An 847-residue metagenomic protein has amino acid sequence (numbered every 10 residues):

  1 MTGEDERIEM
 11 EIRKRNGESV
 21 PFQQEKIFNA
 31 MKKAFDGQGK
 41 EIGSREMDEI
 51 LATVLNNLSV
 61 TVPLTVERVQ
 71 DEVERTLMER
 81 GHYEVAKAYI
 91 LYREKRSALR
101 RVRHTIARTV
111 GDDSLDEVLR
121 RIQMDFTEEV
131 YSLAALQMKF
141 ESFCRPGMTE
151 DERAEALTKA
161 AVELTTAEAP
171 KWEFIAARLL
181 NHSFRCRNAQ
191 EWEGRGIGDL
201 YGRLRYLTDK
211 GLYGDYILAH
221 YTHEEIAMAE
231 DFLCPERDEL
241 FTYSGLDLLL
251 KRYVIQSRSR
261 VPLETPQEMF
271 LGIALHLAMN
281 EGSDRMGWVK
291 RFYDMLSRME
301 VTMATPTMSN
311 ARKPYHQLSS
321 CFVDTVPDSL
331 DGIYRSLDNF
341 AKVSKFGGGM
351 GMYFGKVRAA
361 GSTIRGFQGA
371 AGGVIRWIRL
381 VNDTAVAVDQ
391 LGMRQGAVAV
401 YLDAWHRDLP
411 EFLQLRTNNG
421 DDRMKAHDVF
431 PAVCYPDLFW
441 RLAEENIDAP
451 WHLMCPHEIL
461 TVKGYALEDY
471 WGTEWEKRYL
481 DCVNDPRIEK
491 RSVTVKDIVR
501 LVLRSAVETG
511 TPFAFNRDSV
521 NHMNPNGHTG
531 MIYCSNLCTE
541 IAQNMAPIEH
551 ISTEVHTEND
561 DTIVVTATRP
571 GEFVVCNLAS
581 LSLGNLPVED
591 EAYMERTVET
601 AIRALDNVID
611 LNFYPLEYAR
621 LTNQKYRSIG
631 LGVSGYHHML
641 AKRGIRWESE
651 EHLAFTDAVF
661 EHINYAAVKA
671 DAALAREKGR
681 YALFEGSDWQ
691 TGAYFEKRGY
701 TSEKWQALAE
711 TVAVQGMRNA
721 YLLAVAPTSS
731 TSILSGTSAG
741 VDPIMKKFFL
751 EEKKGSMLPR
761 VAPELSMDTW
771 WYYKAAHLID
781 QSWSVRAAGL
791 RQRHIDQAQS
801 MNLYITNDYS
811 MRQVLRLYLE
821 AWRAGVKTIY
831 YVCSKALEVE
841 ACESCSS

Functional and structural regions predicted by a protein language model:
T2-H220: Charged, amphipathic alpha-helical regulatory modules used for macromolecular assembly or allosteric control
R45, Y131-A135, C144, M148 (+2 more regions): N-terminal amphipathic, basic-rich helices that act as targeting or association modules
R75-M78, M148, E163, F241-R252 (+4 more regions): Core structural elements
A88-K95, V102, W172-L204, Y435 (+6 more regions): Terminal amphipathic helices with adjacent charged low-complexity linkers/tails
H182-E236, S319-S580, P587-V588, Y614-Y618 (+2 more regions): Active-site cavity-forming subdomains of large catalytic enzyme subunits
T222-C234, D238-D247, T539-Q543, L605-D610 (+4 more regions): Catalytic alpha/beta core of large soluble enzyme barrels
V261-D331, R478-S505, T509-A514, V659-E710: Gly/Pro-rich turn-and-neighbor structural signature
M295, K313, L337, T597-R620 (+3 more regions): Internal maturation/activation junctions in enzymes
